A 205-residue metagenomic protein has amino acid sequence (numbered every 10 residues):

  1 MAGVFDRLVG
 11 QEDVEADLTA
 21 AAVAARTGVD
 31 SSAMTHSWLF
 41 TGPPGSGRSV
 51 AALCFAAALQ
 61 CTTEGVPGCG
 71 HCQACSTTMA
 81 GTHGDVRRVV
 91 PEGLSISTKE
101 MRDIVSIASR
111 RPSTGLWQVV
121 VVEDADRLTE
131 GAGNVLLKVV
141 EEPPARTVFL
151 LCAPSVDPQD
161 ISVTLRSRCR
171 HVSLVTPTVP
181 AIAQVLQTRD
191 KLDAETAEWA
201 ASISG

Functional and structural regions predicted by a protein language model:
M1-D124, V148: P-loop/Walker A NTP-binding region and its immediately flanking N-terminal helices in P-loop NTPase folds
V9, V90-G205: Non-catalytic interfacial helical region
